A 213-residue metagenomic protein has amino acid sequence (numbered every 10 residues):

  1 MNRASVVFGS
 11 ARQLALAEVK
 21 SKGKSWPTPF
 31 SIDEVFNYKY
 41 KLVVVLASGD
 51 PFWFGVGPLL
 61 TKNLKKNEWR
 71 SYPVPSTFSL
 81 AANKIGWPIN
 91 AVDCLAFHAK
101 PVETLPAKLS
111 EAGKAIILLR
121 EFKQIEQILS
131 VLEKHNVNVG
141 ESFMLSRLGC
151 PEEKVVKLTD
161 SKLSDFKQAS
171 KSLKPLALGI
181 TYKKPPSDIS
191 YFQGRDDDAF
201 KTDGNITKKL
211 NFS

Functional and structural regions predicted by a protein language model:
M1-R3, L64, E133-V139: Short, conserved loop/helix-junction motifs that constitute active-site signature segments in enzyme catalytic cores
N2-Y72, S79, D196-F212: Class I S-adenosyl-L-methionine
G9-R12, T28-P29, A47-D50, F97-H98 (+3 more regions): Structural motif
L14-L16, S76-L80, Q124-I125, G149-E152: Short gly/pro/ser/thr-enriched loop/turn and capping motifs at secondary-structure boundaries
S21-G23, P58-K62, K84-W87, S130-E133 (+1 more regions): Short, glycine/charged-enriched secondary-structure capping and boundary segments
S25-F36, C94, H98-T104, V155-Q168: A short, well-structured beta->alpha microelement
K41-V43, E111-F212: A contiguous loop/helix-start segment that scaffolds small-molecule binding in enzyme catalytic cores
G49-A112: Class I SAM-dependent methyltransferase SAM-binding "motif I" and its flanking Rossmann-like core
